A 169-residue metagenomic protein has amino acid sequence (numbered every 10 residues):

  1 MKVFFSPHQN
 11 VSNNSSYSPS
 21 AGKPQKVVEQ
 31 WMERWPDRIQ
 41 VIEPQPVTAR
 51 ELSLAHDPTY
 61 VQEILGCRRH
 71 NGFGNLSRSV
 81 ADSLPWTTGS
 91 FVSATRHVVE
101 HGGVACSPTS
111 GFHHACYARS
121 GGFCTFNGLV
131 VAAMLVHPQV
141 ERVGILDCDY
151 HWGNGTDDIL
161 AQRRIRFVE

Functional and structural regions predicted by a protein language model:
M1-E169: HDAC/HDAC-like amidohydrolase catalytic core signature
